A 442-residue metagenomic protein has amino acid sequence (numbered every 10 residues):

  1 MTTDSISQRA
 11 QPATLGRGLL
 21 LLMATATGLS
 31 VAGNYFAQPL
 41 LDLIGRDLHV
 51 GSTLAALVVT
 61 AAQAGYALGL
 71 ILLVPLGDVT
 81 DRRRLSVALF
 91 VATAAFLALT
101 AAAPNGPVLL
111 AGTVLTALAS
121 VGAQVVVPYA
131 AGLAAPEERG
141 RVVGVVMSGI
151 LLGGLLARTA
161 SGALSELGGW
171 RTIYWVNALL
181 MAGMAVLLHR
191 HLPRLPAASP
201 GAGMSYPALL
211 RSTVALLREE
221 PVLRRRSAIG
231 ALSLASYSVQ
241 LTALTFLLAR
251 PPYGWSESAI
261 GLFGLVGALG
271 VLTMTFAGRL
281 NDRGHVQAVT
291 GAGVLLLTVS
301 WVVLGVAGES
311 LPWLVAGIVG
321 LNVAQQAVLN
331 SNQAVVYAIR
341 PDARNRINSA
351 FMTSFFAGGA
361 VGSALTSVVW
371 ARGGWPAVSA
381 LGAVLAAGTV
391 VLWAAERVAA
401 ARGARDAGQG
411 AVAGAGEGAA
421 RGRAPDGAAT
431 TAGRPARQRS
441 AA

Functional and structural regions predicted by a protein language model:
I6-T14, P193-S227: Juxtamembrane intracellular "pre-TM" segments in multi-pass secondary transporters
L68-G106: Conserved MFS/SLC helix-loop-helix module at the cytosolic interface between two early adjacent transmembrane helices
G69-D81, L272-V286, W370: Helix-to-loop junctions at the C-terminal end of transmembrane segments in multipass secondary transporters
R84-A98, A178, A288-V303, A383: Structural signature of the two symmetry-related core transmembrane helices
G112-I150: Cytoplasmic helix-loop-helix junction between adjacent transmembrane helices in 12-TM secondary transporters
G122-A134, A327-R340: Intracellular juxtamembrane helix-capping segments at the cytosolic ends of symmetry-related transmembrane helices
V145-L192: Helix-loop-helix hairpin linking two adjacent transmembrane segments in secondary transporters
Q287-N332: C-terminal transmembrane helical hairpin of 12-TM major facilitator-type secondary transporters
